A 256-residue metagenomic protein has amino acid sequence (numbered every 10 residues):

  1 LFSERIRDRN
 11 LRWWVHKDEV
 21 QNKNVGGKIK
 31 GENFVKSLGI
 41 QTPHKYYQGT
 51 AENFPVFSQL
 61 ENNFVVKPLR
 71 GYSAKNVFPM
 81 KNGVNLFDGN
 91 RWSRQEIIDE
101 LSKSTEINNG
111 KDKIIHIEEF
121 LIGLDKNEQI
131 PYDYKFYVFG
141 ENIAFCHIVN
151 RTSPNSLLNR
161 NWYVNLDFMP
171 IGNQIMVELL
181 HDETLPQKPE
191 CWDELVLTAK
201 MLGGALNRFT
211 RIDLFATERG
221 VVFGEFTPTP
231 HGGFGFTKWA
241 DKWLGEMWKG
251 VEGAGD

Functional and structural regions predicted by a protein language model:
F2-R5, E190, L197, F209 (+1 more regions): C-terminal active-site "lid" helix and adjoining low-complexity regulatory extension at the edge of ATP-using catalytic
I6-F78, E96-S104: A conserved helix-loop-beta module that forms one wall/lid of the active-site cleft in ATP-utilizing catalytic domains
W14-V15, K111-L121, D193-T198: Short Pro/Gly-enriched beta-strand edge/turn motifs at strand-loop
H16, K23, T42-A51, N63-F64 (+6 more regions): Catalytic phosphate/metal-binding cores of nucleic-acid and nucleotide-processing enzymes, i.e., regions that mediate
V77, P154-Y163, G233-K238: A short, polar/proline- and glycine-enriched secondary-structure boundary/capping micro-motif
K81-G83, V138-N142, T217-R219: Short acidic-glycine loop/turn motifs at beta-strand connectors
N90-E178: Phosphate-binding site of ATP-dependent enzymes
M169-K200: A conserved mid-domain beta-alpha-beta active-site/ligand-binding segment of alpha/beta enzyme cores
